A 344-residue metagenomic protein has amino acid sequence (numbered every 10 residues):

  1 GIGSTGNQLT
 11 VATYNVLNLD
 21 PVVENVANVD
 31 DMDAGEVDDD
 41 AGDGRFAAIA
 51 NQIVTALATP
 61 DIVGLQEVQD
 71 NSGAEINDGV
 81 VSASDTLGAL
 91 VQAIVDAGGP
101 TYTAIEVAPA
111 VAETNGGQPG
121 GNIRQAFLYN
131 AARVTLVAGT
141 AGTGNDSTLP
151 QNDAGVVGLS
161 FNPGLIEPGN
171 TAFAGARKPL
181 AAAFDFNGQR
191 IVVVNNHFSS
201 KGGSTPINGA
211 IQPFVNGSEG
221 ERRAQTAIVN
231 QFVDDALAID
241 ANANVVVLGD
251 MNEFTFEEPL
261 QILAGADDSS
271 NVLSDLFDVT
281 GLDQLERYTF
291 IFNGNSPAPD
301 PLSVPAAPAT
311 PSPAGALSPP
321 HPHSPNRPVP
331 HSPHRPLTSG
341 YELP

Functional and structural regions predicted by a protein language model:
G1-P344: Divalent cation-coordinating acidic motifs and surrounding scaffolds that mediate Ca2+/Mg2+/Mn2+/Zn2+-dependent binding
